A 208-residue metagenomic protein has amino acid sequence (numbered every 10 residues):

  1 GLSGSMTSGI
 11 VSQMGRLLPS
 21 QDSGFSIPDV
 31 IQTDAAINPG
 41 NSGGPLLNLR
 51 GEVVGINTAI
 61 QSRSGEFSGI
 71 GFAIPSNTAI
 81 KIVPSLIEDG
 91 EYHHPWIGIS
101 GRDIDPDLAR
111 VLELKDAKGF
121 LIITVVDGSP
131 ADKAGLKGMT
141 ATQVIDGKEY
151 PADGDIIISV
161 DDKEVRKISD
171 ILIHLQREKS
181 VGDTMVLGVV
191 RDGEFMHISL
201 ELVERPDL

Functional and structural regions predicted by a protein language model:
G1-K118, T124-D127, I168-D183, G193-H197 (+1 more regions): Serine-dependent protease modules
N41-G44, L121-I122, A141-D146, D153 (+1 more regions): Short loop/turn microsegments at loop-to-beta-strand junctions
L121-I123, P130, K137: C-terminal structural cap/anchor segments
K133-I168: Conserved PDZ fold ligand-binding element
